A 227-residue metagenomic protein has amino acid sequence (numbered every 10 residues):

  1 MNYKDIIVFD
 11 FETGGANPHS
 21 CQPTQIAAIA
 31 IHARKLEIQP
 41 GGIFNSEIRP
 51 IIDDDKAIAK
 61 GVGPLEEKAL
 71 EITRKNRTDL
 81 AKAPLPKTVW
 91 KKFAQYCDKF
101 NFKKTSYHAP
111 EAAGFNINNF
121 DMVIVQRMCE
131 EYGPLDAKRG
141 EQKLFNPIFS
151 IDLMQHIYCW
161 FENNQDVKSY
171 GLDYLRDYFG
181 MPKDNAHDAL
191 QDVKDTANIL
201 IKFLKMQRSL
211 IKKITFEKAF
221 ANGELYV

Functional and structural regions predicted by a protein language model:
M1-N2, R176-Y178, L190, K194-V227: Acidic two-metal-ion nuclease catalytic site recognized across multiple nuclease folds, prominently DnaQ/RNase D-T
N2-I124, D177, M181, H187: Conserved non-catalytic scaffold segment of RNase H-like nuclease domains
R77-A81, D136-P147, K183-D188: Short, surface-exposed acidic
F120-F149: Substrate-recognition/cap helix-loop segment adjacent to the acidic, metal-dependent catalytic center of Asp-based
R127-Y132, C159, N163, Y178 (+1 more regions): Active-site catalytic microenvironments for nucleophilic, acid-base chemistry
F149-D166: Short alpha-helix plus adjacent loop in nuclease-associated cores
N164-D177: A structural motif
